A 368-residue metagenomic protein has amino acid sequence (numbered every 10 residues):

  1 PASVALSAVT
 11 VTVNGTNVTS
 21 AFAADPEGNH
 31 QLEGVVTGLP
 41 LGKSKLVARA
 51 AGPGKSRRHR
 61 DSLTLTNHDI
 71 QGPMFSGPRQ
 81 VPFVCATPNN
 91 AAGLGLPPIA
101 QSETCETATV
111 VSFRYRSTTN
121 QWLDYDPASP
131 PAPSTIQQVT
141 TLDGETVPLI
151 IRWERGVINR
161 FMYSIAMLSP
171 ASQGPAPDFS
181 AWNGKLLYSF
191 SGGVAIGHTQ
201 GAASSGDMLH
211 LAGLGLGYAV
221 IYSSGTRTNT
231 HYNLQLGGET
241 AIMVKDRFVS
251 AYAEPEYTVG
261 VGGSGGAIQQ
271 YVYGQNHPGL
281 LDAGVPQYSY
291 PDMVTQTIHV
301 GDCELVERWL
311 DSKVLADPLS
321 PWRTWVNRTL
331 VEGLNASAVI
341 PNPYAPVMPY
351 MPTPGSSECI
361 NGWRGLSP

Functional and structural regions predicted by a protein language model:
A2-P368: C-terminal His-loop and adjacent cap/lid subdomain of alpha/beta-hydrolase
